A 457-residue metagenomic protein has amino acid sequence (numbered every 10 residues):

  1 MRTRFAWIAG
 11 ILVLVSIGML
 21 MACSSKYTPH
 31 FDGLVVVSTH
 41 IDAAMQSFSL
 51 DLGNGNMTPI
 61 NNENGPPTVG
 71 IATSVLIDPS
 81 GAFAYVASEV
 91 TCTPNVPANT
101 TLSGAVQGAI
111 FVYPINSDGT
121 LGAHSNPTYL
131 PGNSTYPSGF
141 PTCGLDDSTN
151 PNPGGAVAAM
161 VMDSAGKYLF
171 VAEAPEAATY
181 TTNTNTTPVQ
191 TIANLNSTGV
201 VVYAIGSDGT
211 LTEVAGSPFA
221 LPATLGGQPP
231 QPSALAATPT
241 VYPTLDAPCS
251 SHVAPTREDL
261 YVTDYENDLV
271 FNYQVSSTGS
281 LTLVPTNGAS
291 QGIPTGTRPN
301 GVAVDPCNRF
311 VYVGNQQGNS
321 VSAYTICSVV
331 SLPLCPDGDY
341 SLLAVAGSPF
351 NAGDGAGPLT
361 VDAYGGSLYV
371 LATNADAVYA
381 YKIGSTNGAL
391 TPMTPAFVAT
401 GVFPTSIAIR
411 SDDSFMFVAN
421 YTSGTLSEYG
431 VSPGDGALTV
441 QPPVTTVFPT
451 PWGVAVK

Functional and structural regions predicted by a protein language model:
M1-G10: Bacterial N-terminal signal peptides that target proteins for export
R2, L20-A22: Position-driven detector of the extreme protein N-terminus
A9-M19: Bacterial N-terminal signal peptides
C23-K457: Predominantly soluble domains enriched in secretory-pathway, periplasmic, or organellar proteins
